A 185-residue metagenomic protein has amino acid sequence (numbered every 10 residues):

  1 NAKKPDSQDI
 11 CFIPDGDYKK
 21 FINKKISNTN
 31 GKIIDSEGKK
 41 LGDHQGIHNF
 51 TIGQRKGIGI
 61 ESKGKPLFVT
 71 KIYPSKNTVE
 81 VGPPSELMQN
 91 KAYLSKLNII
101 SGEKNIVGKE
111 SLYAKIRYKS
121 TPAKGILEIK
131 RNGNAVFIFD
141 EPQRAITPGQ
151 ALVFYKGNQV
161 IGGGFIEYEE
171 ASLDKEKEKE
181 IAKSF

Functional and structural regions predicted by a protein language model:
N1-S172, K177, S184: Nucleotide-activated chemistry modules centered on ATP-dependent adenylation/adenylyltransferase
